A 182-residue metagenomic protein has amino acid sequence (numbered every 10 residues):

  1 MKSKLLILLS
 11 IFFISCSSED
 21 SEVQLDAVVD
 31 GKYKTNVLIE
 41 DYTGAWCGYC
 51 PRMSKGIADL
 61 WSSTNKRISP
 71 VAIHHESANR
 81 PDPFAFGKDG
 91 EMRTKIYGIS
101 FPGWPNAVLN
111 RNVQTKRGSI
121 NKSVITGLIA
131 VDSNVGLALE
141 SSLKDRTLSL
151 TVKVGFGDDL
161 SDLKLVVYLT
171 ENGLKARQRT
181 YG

Functional and structural regions predicted by a protein language model:
K4-I14: Sec-dependent N-terminal signal peptides
F13-L38: Bacterial Sec-dependent N-terminal signal peptides
K34-V37, N65-S69, G103-W104: Loop/turn elements at helix/coil->beta-strand transitions in domains of secreted/extracellular proteins
T35, M53-G56, D89-G90, N121: Stable alpha-helical elements in mature extracytoplasmic
T43-W46: Short pre-active-site segment immediately N-terminal to redox-active cysteine/selenocysteine motifs in thiol-based
Y49-N65: Typically the conserved alpha-helix immediately C-terminal to a functionally engaged Cys/Sec in thioredoxin-like
A72-G182: Short, conserved sequence motifs used for protein processing/export or organelle targeting and for catalysis
